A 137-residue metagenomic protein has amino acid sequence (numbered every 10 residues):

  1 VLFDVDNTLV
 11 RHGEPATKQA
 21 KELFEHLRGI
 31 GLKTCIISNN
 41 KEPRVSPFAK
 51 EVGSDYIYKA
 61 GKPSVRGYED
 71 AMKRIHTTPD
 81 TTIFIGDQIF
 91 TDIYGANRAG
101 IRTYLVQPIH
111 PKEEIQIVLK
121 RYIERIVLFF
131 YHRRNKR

Functional and structural regions predicted by a protein language model:
V1-V5, L9-L32, I37-R137: Asp-based, Mg2+/Mn2+-dependent phosphohydrolase catalytic module
